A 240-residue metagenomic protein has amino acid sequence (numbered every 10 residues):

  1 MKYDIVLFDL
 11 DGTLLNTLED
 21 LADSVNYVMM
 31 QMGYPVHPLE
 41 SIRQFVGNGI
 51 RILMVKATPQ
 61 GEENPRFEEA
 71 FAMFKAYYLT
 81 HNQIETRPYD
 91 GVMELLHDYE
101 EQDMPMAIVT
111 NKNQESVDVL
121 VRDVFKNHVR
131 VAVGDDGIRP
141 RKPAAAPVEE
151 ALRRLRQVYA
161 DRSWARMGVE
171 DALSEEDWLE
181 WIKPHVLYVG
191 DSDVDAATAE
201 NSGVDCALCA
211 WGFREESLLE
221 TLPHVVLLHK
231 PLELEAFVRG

Functional and structural regions predicted by a protein language model:
M1-Q44: Active-site neighborhood of HAD-like aspartate-dependent phosphohydrolases
Y3, H128-V129, K183: Core-facing hydrophobic residues within beta-strands of well-ordered domains
M30-M32, L53-G61, E85, M93 (+3 more regions): Substrate-recognition/cap helix-loop segment adjacent to the acidic, metal-dependent catalytic center of Asp-based
N48-T80, D90, H97-D98: A metal-dependent, Asp-based hydrolase signature
F125-G134, L219-L234: Structural recognition of alpha->loop->beta junctions
P143-A196: Conserved Lys-Pro-Asp/Glu-containing loop-to-beta segment of HAD-superfamily phosphomonoesterases, centered on
Y188-L227: Acidic, Mg2+-coordinating phosphoryl-transfer loop and its flanking beta/alpha structural elements, shared across
